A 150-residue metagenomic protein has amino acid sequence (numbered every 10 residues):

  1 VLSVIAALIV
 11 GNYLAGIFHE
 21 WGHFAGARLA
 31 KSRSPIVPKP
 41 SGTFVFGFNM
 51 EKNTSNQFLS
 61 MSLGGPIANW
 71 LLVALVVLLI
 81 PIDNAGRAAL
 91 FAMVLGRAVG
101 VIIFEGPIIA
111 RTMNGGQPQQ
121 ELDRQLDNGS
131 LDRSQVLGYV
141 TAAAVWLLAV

Functional and structural regions predicted by a protein language model:
V1-V150: Hydrophobic transmembrane alpha-helices and their immediate loop junctions in multi-pass integral membrane proteins
